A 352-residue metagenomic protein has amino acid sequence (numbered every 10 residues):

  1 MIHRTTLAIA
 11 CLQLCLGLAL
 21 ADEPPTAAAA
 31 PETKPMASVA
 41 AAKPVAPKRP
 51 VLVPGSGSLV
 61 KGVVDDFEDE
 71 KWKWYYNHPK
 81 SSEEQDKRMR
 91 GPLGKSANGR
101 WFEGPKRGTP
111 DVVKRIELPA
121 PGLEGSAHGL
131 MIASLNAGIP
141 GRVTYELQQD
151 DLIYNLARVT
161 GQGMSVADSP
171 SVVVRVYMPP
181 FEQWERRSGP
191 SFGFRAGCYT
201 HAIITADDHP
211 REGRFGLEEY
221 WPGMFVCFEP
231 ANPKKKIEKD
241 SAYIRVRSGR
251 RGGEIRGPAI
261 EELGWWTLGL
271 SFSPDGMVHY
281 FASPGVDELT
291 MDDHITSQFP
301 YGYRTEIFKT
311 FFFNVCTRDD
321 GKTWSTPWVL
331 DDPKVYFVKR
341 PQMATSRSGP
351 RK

Functional and structural regions predicted by a protein language model:
M1-A8: Bacterial N-terminal signal peptides that target proteins for export
I2, A19-P25: N-terminal acidic, proline/glycine-rich, low-complexity intrinsically disordered segments
A8-G17: Bacterial N-terminal signal peptides
P24-R250, I255-P258, G276, D292-K352: Low-complexity, Ser/Thr/Pro/Gly-rich disordered linker/stalk regions
L263-H279, S283-G285: Localized edge beta-strand/strand-to-loop motifs within extracellular or lumenal beta-rich domains
G285-D292: Beta-rich nucleic-acid/ligand-interaction surfaces
